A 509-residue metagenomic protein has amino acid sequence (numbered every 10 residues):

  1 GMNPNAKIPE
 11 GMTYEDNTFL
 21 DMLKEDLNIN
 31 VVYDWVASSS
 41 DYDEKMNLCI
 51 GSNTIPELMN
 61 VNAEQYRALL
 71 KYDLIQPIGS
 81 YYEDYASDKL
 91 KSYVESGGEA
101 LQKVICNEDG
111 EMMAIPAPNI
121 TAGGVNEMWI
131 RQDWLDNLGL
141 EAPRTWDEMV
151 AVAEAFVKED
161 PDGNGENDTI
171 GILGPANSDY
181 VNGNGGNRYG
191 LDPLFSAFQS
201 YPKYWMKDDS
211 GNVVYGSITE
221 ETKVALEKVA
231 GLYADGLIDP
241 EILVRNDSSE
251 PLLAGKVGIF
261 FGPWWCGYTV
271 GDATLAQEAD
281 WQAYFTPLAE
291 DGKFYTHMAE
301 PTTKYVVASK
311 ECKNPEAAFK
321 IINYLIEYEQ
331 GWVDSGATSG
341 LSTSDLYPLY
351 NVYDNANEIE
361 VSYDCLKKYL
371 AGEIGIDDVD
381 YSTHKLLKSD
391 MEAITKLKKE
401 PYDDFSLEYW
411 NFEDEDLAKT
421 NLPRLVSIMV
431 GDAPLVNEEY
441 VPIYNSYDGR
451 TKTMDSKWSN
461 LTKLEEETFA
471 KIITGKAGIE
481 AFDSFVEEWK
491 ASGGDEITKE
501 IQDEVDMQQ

Functional and structural regions predicted by a protein language model:
G1-M149, P193, V213-Y215, V333-S335 (+3 more regions): Conserved N-terminal structural module of periplasmic/extracytoplasmic solute-binding proteins
M2-T18, A122-W129, D136-A142, N177-D235 (+2 more regions): Extracytoplasmic/periplasmic substrate-binding proteins
N30-V36, P240-E241, Q282-Y284: General small-molecule cofactor/ligand-binding pocket signal
A63-A100, V104, A153-F156, G165-W205 (+1 more regions): Carboxylate/His-rich catalytic cores and anion/metal-binding grooves
P77-G97, E141, P202-E220, A289-T296 (+2 more regions): Short, solvent-exposed loop/beta-turn-alpha elements that line the ligand-binding surface or hinge of extracytoplasmic
G79, N107-G186, K207-K256, V306-L341 (+3 more regions): Helix-loop-helix "hinge/cap" segment bordering the ligand-binding cleft or interdomain interface
E227-A230, A279-L288, F294-G375: Polar, glycine-rich mid-to-C-terminal structural blocks that act as macromolecule-binding/assembly scaffolds
Q330-E467, K476: Conserved small-residue motifs centered on glycine
